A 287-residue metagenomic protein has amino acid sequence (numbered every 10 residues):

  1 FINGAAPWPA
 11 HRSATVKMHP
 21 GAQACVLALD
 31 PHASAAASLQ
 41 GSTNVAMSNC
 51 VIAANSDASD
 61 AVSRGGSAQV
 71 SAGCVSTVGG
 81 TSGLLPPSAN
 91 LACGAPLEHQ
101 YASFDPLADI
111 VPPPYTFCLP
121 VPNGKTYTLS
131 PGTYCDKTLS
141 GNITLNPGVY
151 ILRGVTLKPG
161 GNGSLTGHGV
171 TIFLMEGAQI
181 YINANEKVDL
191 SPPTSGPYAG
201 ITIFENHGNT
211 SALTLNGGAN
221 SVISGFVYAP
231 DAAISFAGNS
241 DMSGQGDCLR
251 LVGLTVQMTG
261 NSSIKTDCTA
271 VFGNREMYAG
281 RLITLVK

Functional and structural regions predicted by a protein language model:
F1-G21: Small-polar (Ser/Thr/Gly)-enriched, low-hydrophobicity segments that adopt extended beta-strand/coil conformations
K17-K287: Primarily marks folded extracellular/lumenal domains of secretory and cell-surface proteins
